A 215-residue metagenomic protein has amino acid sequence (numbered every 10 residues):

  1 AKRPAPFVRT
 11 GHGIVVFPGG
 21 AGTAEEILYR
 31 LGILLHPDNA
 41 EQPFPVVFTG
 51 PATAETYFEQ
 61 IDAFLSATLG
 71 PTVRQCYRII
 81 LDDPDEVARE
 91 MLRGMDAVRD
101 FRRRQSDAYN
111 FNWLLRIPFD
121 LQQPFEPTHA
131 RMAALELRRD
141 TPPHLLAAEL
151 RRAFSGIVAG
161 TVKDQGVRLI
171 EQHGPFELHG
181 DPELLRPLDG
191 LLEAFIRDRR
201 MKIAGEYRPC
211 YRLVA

Functional and structural regions predicted by a protein language model:
A1-G13: Acidic/glycine-enriched connector segments
R3, T23-E26, Y57, V87: General structural feature for long, well-ordered alpha-helical segments within catalytic domains of soluble enzymes
F17-P18, A24-E26, L31-T56, V73-C76: Short, acidic/small-residue loops that bind anionic groups at enzyme active sites
T53-A67: Glycine-rich, charge-decorated loop segments at or immediately adjacent to ligand/cofactor-binding or catalytic sites
E55, L81-D85, P182: Electropositive phosphate-/nucleotide-binding environments in soluble metabolic enzymes
A63-R152: Charged, amphipathic alpha-helical linkers/stalks
A148-A215: C-terminal non-catalytic accessory extensions
